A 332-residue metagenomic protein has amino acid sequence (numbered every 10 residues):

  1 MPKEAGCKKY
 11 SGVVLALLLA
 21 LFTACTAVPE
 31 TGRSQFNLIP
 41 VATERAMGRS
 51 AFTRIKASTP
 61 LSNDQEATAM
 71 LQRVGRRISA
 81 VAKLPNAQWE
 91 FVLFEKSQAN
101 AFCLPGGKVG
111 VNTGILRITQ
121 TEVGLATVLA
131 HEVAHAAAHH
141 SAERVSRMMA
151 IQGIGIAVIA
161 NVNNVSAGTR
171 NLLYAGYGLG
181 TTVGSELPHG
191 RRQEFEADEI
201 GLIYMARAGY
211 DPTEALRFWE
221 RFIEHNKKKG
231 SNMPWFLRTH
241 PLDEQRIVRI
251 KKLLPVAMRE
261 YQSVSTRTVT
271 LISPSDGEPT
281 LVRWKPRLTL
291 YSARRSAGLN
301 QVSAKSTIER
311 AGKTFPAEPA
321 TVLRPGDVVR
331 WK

Functional and structural regions predicted by a protein language model:
P2-V14: Bacterial N-terminal signal peptides that target proteins for export
K3, L21, S265-R267: Secretory pathway export signals and precursors
G12-T23: Bacterial N-terminal signal peptides
A20, L84-N86, S303: Short, well-ordered coil/turn elements that cap or connect secondary structure elements
C25-Y261, T270-I272, R287: A Zn2+-metalloprotease active-site environment signal
S263-K332: Ser/Thr/Pro/Gly-biased, low-complexity, turn-/loop-rich segments that often occur immediately after N-terminal
